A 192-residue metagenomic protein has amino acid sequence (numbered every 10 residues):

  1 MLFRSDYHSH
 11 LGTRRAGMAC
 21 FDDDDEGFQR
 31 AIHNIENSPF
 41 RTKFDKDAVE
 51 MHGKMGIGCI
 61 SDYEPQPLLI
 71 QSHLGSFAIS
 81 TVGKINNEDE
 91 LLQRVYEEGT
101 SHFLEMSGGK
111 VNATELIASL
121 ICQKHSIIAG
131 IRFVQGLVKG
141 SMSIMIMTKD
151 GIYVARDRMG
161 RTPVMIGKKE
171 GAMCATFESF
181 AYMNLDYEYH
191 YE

Functional and structural regions predicted by a protein language model:
M1-E192: Conserved short alpha-helical segments that host acidic/polar catalytic motifs at enzyme active sites
